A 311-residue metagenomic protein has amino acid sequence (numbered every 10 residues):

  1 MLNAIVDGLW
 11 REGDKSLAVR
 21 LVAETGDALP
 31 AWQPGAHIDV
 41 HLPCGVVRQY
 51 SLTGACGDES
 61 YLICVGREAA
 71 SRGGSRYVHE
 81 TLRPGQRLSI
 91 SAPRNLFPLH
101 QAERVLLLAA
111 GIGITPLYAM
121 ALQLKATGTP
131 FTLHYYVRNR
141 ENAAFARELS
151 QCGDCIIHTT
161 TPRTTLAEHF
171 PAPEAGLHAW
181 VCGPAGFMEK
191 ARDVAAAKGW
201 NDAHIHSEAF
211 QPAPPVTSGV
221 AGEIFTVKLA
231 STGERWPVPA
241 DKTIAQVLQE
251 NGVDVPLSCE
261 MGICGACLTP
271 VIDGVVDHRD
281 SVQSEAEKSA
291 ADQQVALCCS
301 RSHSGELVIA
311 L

Functional and structural regions predicted by a protein language model:
M1-R87, S91, V137-R140: Ferredoxin-reductase
W32-G35, S218-F225, I263: A short, compositionally biased
H37, Q86-S89, E250, A266 (+1 more regions): Residue-level marker of beta-strand positions
R76-A230, P237: FNR/FR-type flavoprotein reductase catalytic core
P116, V253-S281, S289-S304: Local cysteine-cluster metal-coordination motifs and their immediate loop/turn environment, predominantly Fe-S cluster
T160-R163, P239, S300-L311: Short flanking/linker segments adjacent to small metal-binding domains or redox-active Cys/His motifs
V220-L257: N-terminal pre-ligand scaffold of iron-sulfur
